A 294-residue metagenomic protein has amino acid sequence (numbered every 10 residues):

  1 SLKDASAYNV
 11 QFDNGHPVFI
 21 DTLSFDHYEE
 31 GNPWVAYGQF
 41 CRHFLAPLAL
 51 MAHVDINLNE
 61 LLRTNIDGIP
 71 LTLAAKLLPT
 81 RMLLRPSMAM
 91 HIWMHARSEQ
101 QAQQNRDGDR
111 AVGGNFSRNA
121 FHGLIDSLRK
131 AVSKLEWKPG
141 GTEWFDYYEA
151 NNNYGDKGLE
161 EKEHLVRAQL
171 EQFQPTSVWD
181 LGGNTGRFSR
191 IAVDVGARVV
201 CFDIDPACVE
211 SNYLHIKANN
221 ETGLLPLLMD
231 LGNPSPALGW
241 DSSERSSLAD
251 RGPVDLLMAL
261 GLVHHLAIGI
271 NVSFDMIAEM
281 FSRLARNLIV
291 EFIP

Functional and structural regions predicted by a protein language model:
S6-A52: Catalytic activation segment of kinase domains across protein kinase-like and atypical kinase folds
G38-E136: N-terminal auxiliary segments of SAM/dcSAM-dependent transferases
Q174-N184: Conserved class I S-adenosyl-L-methionine
T185-A197: Conserved SAM-binding loop of SAM-dependent methyltransferases across substrates and taxa, primarily the Class I
R198-D203: Conserved SAM-binding motif I beta-strand of class I
Y213-R251: S-adenosyl-L-methionine
H265-F281: A short, conserved alpha-helix within the catalytic core of class I
M280-P294: Conserved beta-strand signature within the Rossmann-like core of class I S-adenosyl-L-methionine
